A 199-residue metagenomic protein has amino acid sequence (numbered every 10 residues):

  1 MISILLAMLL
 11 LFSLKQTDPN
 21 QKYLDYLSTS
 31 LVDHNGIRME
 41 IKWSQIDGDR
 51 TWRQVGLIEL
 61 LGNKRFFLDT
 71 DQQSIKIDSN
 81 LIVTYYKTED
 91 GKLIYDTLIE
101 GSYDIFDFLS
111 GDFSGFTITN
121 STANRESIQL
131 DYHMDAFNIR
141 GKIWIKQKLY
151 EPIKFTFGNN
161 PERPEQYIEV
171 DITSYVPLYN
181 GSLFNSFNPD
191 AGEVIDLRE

Functional and structural regions predicted by a protein language model:
L6-W52, L61-K64, P189-E199: N-terminal leader/targeting segments and the immediate start of mature chains
P19-L24, F108-T119, Y167-T173: A short, amphipathic edge element
I41-S44, F67-D71, I128-D135, F155-N159: Short beta-strand segments that buttress and anchor functional surface loops
T51-V55, T70-D71, D78-S79, F137-K142 (+2 more regions): Short, surface-exposed coil-to-beta transition loops
L57-Y103, E162-E165: An acidic-aromatic
I58-F66, K76-I82, A123-R125, I145-K154 (+1 more regions): Short, solvent-exposed coil/turn segments at beta-strand boundaries
V83-D135: Surface-exposed, polar helix/loop patches in the mature regions of secreted/periplasmic/lumenal proteins that form
N124, M134-I139, K148-E199: Non-transmembrane domains of secretory- and envelope-associated proteins
